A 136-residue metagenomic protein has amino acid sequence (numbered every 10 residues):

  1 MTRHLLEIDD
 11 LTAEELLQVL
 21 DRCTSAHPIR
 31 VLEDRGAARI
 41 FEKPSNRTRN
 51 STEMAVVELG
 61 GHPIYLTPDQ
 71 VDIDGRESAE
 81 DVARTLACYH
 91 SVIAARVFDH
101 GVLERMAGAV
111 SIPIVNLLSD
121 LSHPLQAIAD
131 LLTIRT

Functional and structural regions predicted by a protein language model:
M1-N50, M54: Positively charged, low-complexity intrinsically disordered leader regions
T24-P28, L131-T136: Generic structural signal for well-ordered alpha-helical scaffold segments
E33-R135: Phosphate/diphosphate ligand-binding glycine-rich loop within oxidoreductases
